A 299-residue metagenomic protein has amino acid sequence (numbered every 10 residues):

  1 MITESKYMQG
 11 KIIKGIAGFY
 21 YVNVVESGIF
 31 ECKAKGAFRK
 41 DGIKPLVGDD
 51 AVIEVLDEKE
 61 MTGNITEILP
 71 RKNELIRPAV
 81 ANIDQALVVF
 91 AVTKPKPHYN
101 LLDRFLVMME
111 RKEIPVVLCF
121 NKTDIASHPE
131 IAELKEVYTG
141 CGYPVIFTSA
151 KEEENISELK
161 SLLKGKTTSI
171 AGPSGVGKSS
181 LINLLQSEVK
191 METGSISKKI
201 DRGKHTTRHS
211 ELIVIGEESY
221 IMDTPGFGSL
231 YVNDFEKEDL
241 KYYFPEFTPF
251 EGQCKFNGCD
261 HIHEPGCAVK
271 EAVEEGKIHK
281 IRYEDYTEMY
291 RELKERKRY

Functional and structural regions predicted by a protein language model:
I2-K6, G18, G36, G42-K59 (+8 more regions): Helix-rich effector regions associated with P-loop NTPase G domains
Y20-V24, C32, I53: SH3/SH3-like beta-barrel fold
G28-A37: Short, structured beta-strand/loop micro-motifs enriched in basic residues and often containing a Trp
E58-I68, K96-H98: Short, Lys/Arg- and Gly-enriched loop/turn segments at beta-strand edges
N100-E110: Histidine-anchored nucleotide/phosphate-binding helix
D124-V176: Canonical P-loop GTPase G-domain recognition
K178-G194: A conserved segment at the C-terminal end of the G1
